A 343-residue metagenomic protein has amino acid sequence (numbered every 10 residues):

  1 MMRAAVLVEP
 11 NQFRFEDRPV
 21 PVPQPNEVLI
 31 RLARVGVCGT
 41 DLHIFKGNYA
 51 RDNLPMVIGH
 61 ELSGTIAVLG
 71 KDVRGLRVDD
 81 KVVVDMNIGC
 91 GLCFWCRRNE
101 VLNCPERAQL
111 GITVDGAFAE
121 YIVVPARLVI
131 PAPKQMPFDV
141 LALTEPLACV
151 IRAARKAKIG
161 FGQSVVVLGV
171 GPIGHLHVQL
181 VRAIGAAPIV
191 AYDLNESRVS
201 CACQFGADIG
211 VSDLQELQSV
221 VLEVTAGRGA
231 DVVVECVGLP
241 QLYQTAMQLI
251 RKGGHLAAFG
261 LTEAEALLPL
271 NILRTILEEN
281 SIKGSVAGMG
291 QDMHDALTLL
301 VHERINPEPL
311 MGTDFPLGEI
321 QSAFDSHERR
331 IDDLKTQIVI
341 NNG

Functional and structural regions predicted by a protein language model:
M2, Q244-Q248, G290-G343: C-terminal hydrophobic helical "lid"/dimerization subdomain of Rossmann-like NAD(P)H-dependent oxidoreductases
A4-V22, G39-V68, V83-V84, V101-D115: N-terminal glycine-rich cofactor-binding segment
V20, C90-L168: NAD(P)H dinucleotide-binding glycine-rich loop of Rossmann-like/cofactor-binding domains, especially the beta1-alpha1
P21-V35, N48-F94, P133-Q135: Glycine-rich beta-strand-centered segment in the early N-terminal region that forms part of a ligand/cofactor-binding
M136-Q215: Mid-domain Rossmann-like dinucleotide-binding core that forms the NAD(H)/NADP(H) cofactor-binding site
A157, S200, F205-S281: Glycine-rich cofactor phosphate-binding loops and adjacent beta1-alpha1 units of small-molecule cofactor enzyme domains
